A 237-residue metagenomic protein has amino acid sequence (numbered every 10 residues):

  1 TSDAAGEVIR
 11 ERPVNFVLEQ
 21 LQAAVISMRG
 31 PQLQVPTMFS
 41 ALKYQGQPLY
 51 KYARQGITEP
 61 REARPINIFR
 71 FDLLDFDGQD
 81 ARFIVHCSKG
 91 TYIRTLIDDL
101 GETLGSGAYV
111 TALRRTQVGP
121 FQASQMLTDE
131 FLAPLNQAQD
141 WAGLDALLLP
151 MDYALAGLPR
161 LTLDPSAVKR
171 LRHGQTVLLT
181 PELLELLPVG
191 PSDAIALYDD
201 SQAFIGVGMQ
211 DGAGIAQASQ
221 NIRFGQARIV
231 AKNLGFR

Functional and structural regions predicted by a protein language model:
T1-N136, W141, I215, L234: Non-catalytic RNA-recognition surface used by pseudouridine synthases
V25-S27, T103, G107-R237: Accessory RNA 3′-end/elbow-binding domains used by RNA modification enzymes
